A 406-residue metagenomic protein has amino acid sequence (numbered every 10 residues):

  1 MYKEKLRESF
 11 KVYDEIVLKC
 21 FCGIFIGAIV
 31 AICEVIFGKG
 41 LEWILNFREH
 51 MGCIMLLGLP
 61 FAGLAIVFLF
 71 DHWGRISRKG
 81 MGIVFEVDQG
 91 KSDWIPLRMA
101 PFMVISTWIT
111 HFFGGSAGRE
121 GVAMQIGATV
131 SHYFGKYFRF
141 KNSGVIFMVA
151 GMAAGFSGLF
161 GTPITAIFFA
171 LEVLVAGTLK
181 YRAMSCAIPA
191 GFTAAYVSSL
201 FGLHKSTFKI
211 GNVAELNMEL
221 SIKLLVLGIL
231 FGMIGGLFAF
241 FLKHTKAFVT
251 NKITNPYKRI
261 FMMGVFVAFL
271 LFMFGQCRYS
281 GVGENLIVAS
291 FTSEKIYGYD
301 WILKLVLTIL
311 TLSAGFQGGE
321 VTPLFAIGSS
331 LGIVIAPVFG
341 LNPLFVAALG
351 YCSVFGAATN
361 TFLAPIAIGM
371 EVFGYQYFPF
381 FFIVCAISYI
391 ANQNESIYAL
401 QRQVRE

Functional and structural regions predicted by a protein language model:
M1-E406: Alpha-helical transmembrane segments and immediately membrane-proximal extracytoplasmic
